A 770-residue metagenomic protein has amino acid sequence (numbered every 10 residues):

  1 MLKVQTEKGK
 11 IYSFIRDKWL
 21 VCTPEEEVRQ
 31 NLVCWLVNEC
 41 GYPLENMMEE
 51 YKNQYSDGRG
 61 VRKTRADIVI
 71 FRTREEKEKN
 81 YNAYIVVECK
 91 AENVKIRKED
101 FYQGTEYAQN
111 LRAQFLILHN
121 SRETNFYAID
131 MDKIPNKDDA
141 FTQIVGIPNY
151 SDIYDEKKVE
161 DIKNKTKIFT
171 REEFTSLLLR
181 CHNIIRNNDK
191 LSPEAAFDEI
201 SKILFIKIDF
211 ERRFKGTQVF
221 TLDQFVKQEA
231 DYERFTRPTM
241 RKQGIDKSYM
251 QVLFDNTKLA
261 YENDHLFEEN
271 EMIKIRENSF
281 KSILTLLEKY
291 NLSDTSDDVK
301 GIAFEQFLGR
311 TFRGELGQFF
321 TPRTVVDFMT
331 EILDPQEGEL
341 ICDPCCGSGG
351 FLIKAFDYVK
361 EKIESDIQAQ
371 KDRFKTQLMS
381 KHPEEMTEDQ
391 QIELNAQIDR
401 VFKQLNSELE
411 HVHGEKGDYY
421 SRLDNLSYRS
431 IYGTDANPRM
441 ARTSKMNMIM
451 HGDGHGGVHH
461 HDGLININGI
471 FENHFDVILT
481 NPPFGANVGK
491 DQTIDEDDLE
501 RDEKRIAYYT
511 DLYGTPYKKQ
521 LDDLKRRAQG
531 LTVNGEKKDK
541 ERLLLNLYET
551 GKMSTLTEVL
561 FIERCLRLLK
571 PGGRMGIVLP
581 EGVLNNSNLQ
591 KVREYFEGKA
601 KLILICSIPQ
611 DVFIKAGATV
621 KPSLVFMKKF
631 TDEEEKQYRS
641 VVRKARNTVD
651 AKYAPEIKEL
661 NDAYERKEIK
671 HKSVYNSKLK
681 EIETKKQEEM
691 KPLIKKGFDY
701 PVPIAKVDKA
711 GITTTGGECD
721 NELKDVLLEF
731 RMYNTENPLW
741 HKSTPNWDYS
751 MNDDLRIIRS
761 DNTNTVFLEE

Functional and structural regions predicted by a protein language model:
M1-F115, E123-D161: A short, conserved, highly charged catalytic patch centered on acidic carboxylates
T6-D17, R171-L191, S282-E288: Short amphipathic alpha-helical segments and their helix-coil junctions
C22-E27, R186-S201, K274, S293-S296 (+1 more regions): Structural motif
K95, P148-D152, E472, V477-E770: A conserved structural/catalytic subdomain of Rossmann-like adenosyl-cofactor enzymes
D152-K215: Non-catalytic accessory regions of SAM-dependent methyltransferases
I184-I185, V299-T324, T330-I332: Class I SAM-dependent transferase core
F205, R212-G309: Long recognition/docking surfaces used for binding and targeting
F319-T480, F484-D502, P580-E581, V592 (+2 more regions): Conserved S-adenosyl-L-methionine
